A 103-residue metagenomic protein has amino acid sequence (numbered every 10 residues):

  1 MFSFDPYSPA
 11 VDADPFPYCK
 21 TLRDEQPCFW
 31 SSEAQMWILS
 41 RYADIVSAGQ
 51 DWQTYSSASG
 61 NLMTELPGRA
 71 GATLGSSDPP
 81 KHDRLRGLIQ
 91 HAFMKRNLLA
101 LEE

Functional and structural regions predicted by a protein language model:
M1-E103: Active-site substrate-recognition loop segments, prototypically the cytochrome P450 B′-helix/B-C loop
